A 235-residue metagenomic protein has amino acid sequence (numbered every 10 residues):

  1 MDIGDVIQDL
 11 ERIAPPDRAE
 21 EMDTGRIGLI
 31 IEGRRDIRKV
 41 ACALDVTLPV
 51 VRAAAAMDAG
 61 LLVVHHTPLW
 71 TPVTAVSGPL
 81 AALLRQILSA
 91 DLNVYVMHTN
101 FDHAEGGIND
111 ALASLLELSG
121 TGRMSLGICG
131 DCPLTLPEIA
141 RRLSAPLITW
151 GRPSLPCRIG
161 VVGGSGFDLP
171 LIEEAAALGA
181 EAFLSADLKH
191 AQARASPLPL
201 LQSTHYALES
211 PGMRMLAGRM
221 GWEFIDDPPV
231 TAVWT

Functional and structural regions predicted by a protein language model:
M1-T235: Active-site catalytic microenvironments in core metabolic enzymes, especially phosphate/sugar-handling
